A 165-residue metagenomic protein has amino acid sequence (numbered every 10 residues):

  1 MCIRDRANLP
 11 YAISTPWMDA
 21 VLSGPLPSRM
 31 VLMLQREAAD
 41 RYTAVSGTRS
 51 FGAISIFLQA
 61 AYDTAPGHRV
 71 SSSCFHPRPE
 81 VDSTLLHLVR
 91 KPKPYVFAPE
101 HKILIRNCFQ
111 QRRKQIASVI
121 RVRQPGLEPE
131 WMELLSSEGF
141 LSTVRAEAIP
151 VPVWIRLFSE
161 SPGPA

Functional and structural regions predicted by a protein language model:
M1-I3: Short, small-residue-biased leader/transition segments that mark boundaries at the very start of proteins
R6: N-terminal Rossmann-like NAD(P) cofactor-binding module of classical short-chain dehydrogenase/reductase
A12-L26: A short, conserved alpha-helix within the catalytic core of class I
G24-P27, S46-F57: A short alpha->loop->secondary-structure connector
L26-R41: Conserved beta-strand signature within the Rossmann-like core of class I S-adenosyl-L-methionine
I56-L127: Substrate-binding/catalytic lobe of Class I Rossmann-like enzymes that use SAM or dcSAM, i.e., the mid-to-C-terminal
R90, N107-A165: C-terminal lobe and adjacent flexible extensions of AdoMet/dcAdoMet transferase-like proteins
